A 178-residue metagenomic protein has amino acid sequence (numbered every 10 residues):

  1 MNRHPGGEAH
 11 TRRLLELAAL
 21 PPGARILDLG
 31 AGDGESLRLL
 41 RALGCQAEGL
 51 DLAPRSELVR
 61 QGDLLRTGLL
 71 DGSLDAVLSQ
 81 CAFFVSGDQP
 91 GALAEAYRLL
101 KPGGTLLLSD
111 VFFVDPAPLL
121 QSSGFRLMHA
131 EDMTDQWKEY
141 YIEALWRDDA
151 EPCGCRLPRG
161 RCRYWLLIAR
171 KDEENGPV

Functional and structural regions predicted by a protein language model:
H4-P22: Conserved alpha-helix/loop element of class I SAM-dependent methyltransferases that forms part of the SAM/SAH-binding
L27-R66: Class I SAM-dependent methyltransferase SAM/SAH-binding core
L65-V77: A short acidic, Gly/Pro-enriched loop at the edge of an enzyme's catalytic core that lines a small-molecule cofactor
A76-D88: A short SAM/SAH-binding and catalytic strip from SAM-dependent methyltransferases
P90-P102: A short glycine-rich, Lys/Arg-flanked "PGG" loop and its adjoining helix->strand segment in the class I
G104-D110: Conserved beta-strand signature within the Rossmann-like core of class I S-adenosyl-L-methionine
F113-G124: Short alpha-helix
E131-V178: Conserved Class I S-adenosyl-L-methionine
